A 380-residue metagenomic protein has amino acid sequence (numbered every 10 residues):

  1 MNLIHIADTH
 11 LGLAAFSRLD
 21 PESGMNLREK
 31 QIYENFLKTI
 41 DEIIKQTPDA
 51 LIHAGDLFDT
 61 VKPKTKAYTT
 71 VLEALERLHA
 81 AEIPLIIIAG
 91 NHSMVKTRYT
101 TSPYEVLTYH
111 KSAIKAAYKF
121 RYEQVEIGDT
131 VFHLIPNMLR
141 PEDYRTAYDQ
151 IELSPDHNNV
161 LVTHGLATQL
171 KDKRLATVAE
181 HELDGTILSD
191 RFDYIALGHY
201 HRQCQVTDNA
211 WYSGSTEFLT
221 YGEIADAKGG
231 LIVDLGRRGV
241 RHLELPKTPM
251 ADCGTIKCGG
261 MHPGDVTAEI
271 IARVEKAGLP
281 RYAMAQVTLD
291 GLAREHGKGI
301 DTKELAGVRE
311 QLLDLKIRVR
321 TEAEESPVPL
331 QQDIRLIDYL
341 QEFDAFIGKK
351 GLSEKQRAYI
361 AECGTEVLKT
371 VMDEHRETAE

Functional and structural regions predicted by a protein language model:
M1, T47-D49, I83, H157-N158 (+1 more regions): Short coil/turn segments at beta-strand junctions that form active-site/ligand-binding loops
M1-T70, T146-A147, L153, E362-E380: N-terminal active-site segment of His-dependent metallophosphoesterases
I4, V131-H133, L231: Conserved beta-strand elements of the Class I
E22, A50, V61-Y212, T216-Y221: His/Asp/Glu-rich metal-coordinating catalytic cores of metallo-dependent phosphodiesterases/hydrolases acting on
G198-P263: A conserved active-site cap/scaffold subdomain adjacent to cofactor or substrate pockets
L235-E380: Accessory, non-catalytic peripheral segments of nucleic-acid enzymes
